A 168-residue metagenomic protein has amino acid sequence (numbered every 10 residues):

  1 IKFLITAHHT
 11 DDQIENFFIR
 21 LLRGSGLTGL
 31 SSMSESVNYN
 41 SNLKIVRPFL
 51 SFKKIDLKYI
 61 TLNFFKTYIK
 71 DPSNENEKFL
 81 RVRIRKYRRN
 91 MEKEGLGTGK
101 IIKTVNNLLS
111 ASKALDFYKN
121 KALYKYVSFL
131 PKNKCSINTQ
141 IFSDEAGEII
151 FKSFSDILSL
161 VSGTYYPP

Functional and structural regions predicted by a protein language model:
F3-A7, E15-N106, I137-T139: Catalytic subdomain that performs nucleotidyl-dependent activation
T10, L80, A146, I150: Hydrophobic (often cysteine-bearing) scaffold residues that line and stabilize catalytic clefts of nucleotide/cofactor
D11-D12, D56, D71, D116 (+2 more regions): Acidic-enriched, low-complexity/disordered segments with a strong bias for Aspartate over Glutamate
V37-N42, V105-P168: AMP-forming adenylation/ATP pyrophosphatase catalytic core
